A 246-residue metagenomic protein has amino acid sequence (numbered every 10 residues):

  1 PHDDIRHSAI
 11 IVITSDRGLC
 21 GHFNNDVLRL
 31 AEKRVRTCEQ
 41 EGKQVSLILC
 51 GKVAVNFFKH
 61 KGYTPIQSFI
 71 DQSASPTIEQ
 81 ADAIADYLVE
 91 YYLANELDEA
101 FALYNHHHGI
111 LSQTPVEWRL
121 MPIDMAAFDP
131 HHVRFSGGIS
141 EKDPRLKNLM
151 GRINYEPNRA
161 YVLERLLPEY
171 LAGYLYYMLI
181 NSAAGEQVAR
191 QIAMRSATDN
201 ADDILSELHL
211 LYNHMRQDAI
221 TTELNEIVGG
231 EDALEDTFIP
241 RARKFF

Functional and structural regions predicted by a protein language model:
P1-F246: C-terminal beta-strand-loop-alpha-helix "lid" module of Rossmann-like NAD(P)-dependent dehydrogenases
